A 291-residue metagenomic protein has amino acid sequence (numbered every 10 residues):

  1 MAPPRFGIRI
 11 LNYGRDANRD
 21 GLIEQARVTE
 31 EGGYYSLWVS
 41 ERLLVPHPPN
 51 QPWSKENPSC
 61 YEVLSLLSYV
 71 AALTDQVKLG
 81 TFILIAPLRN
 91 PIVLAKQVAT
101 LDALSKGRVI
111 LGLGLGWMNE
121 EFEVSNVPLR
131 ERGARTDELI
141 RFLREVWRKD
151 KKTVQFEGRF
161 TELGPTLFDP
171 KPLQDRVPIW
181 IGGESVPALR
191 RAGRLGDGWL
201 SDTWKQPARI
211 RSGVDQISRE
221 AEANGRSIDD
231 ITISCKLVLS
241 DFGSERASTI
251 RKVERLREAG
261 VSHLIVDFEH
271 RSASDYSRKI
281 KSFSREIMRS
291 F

Functional and structural regions predicted by a protein language model:
M1-F291: Active-site-adjacent structural elements that line small-molecule/cofactor binding pockets in enzymes
